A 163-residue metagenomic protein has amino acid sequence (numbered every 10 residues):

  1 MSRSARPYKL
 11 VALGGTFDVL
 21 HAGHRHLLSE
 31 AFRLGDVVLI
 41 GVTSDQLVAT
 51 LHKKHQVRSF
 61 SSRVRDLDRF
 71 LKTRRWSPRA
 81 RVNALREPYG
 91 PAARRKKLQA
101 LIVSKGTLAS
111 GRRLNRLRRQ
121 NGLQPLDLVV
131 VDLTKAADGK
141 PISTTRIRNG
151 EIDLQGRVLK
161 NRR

Functional and structural regions predicted by a protein language model:
M1-R163: Nucleotidyltransferase catalytic core that binds NTPs
